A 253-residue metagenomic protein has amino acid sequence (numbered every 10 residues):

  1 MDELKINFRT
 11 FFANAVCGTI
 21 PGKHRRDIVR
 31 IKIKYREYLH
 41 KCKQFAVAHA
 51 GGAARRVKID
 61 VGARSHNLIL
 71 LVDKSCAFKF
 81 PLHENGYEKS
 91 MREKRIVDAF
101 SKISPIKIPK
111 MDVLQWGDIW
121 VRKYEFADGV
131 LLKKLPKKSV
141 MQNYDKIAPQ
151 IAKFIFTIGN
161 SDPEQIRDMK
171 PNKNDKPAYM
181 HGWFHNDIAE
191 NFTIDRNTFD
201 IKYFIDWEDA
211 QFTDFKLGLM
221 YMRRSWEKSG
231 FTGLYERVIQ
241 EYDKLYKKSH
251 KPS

Functional and structural regions predicted by a protein language model:
L4-A54: Juxta-kinase regulatory segment immediately upstream of eukaryotic protein kinase catalytic domains
K34-A50, R64-S65, C76-K123, L135-P149: A conserved alpha-helical element in kinase catalytic cores
A46, I69, F78, M111 (+5 more regions): Generic structural signal for small/hydrophobic residues in well-ordered secondary structure, especially within
G51-L71: ATP-binding glycine-rich phosphate-binding loop
S65-V72, F78, R167-D168, K173-L217: Active-site acidic catalytic loop and adjacent metal/ATP-binding pocket of ATP-dependent phosphoryl transfer enzymes
F100, V130-M169: Conserved kinase catalytic-core helix
R122-V130: Short pocket-lining segment of the protein kinase catalytic domain that shapes the ATP-binding cleft
K216-K248: Active-site activation/catalytic loop segments of kinase-like enzymes and analogous catalytic loops in related
